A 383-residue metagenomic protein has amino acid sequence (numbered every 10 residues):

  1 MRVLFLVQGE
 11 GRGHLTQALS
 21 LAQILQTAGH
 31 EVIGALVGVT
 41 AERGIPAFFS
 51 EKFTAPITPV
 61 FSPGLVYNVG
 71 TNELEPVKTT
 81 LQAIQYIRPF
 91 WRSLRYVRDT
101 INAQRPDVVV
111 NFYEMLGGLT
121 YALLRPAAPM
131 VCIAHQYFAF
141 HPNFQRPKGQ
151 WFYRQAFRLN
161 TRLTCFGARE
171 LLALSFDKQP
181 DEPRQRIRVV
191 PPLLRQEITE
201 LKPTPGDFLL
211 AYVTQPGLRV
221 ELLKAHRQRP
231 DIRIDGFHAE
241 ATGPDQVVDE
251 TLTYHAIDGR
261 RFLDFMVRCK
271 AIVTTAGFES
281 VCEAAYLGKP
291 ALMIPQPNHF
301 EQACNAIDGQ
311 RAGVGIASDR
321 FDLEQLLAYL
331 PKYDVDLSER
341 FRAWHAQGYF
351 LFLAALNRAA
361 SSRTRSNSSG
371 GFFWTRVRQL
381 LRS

Functional and structural regions predicted by a protein language model:
V7-L19: A short, glycine/small-residue-rich beta-strand->loop->alpha-helix junction that serves as a flexible
G9, T27-Q85: Conserved nucleotide-sugar phosphate-binding/catalytic loop shared by glycosyltransferases and other
K52, R98-V108, G118-V131: Glycosyltransferases and closely related glycan-assembly transferases that use nucleotide-activated donors
N72-V108, M115-L116: Conserved nucleotide-sugar donor-binding subdomain of glycosyltransferases
V109-F112, D264-C304: A donor-sugar binding/catalytic signature common to diverse glycosyltransferases and related nucleotide-sugar
A128-V189: Active-site-proximal region of nucleotide-activated glycan assembly enzymes, centered on histidine/acidic-rich loops
L193-A271: Donor-nucleotide binding loops and adjacent catalytic segments primarily of GT-B fold Leloir glycosyltransferases
A328-S383: C-terminal amphipathic helix plus adjacent low-complexity, charged tail appended to glycosyltransferase catalytic
